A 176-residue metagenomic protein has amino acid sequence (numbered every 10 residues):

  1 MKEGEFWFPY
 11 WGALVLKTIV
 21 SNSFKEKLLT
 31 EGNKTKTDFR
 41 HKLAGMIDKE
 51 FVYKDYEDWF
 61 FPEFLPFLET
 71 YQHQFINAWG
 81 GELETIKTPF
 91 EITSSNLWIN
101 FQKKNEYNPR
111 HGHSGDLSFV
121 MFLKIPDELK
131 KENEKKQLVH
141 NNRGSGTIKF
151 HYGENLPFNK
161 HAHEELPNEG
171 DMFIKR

Functional and structural regions predicted by a protein language model:
M1-E91, N96-W98, Q102-N108, G144-T147: Non-heme Fe(II)/2-oxoglutarate
N96-I174: Catalytic core of non-heme Fe(II) oxygenases with the double-stranded beta-helix
